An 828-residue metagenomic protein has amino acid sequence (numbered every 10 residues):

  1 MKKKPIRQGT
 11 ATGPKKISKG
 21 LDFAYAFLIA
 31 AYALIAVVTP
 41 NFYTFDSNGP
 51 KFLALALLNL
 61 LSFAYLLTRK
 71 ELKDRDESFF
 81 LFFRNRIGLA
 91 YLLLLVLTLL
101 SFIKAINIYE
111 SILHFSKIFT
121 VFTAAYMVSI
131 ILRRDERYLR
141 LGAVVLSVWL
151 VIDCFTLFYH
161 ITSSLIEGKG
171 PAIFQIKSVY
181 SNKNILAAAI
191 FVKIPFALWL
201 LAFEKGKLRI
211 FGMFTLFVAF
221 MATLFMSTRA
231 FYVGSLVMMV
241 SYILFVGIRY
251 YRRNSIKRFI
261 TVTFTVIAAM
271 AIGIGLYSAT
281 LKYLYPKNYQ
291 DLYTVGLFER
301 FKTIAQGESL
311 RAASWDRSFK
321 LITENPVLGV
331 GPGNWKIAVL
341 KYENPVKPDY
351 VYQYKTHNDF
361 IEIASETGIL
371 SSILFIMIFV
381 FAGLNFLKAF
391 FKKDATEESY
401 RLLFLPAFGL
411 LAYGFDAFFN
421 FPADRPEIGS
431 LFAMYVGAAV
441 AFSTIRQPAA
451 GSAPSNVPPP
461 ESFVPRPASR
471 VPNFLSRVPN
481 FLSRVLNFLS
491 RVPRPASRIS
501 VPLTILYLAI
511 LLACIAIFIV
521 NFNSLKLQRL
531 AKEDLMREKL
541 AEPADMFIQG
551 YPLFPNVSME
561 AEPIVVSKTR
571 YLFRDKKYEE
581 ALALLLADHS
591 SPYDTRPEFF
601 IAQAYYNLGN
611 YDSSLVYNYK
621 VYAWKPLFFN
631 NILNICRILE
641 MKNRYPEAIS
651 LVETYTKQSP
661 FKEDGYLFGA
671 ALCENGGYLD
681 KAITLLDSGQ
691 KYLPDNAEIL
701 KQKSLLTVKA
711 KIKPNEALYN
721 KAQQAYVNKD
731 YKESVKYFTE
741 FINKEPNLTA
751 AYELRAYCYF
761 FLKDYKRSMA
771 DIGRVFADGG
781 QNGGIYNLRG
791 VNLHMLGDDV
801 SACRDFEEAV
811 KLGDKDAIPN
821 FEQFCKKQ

Functional and structural regions predicted by a protein language model:
M1-L100, I106-L113, T123-S147, L200-M213 (+17 more regions): Transmembrane signal-anchor hairpin modules in multi-pass inner-membrane enzymes, especially those that act on
K2-R7, P14-V38, L55-L67, L95-I103 (+9 more regions): Alpha-helical transmembrane segments of multi-pass inner-membrane proteins
Q175-I176, M238-M239, F259, I274-R317 (+1 more regions): Flexible juxtamembrane loops connecting transmembrane helices in multi-pass membrane enzymes that build or modify
N182, T303-Q306, L310-Q353, F360-L374: TM-adjacent membrane-interface loops and short helices in multi-pass inner/ER membrane proteins
M536, R574, N607, M641 (+7 more regions): Register position in tetratricopeptide repeats
S567, F600, N634, F668 (+5 more regions): Canonical tetratricopeptide repeat
